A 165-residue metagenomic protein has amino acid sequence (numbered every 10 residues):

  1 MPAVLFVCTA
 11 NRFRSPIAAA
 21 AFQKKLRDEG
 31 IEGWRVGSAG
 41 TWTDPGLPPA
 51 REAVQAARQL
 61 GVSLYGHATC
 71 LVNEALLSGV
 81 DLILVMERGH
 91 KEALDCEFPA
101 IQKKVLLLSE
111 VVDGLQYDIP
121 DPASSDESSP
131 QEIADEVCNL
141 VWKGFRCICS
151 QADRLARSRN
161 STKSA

Functional and structural regions predicted by a protein language model:
M1-G79, I148-R157, A165: Conserved active-site segments centered on acidic
L82, R88-A165: Phosphate-binding/catalytic loops
